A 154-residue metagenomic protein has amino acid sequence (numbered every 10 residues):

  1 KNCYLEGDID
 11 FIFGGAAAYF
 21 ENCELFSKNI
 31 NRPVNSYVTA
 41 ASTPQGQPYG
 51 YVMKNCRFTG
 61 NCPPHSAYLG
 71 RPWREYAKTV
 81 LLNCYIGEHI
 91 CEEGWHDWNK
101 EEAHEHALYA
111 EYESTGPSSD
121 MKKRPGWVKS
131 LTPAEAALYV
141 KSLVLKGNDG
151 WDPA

Functional and structural regions predicted by a protein language model:
K1-A154: Sequence-level preference for short, compositionally simple segments enriched in small aliphatic or small polar residues
